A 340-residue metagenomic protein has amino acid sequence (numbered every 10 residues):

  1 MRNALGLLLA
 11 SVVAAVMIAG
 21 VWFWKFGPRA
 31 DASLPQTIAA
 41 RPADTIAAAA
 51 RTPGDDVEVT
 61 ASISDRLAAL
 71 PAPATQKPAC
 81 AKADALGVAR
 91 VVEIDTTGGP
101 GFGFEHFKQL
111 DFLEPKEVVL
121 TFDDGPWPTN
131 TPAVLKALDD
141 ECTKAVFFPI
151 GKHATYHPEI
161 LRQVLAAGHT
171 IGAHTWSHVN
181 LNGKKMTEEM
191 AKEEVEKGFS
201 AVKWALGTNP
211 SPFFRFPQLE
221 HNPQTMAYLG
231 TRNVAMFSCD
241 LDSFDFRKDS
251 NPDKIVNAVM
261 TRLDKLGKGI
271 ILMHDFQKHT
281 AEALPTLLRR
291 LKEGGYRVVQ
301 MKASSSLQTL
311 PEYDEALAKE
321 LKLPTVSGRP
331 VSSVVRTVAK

Functional and structural regions predicted by a protein language model:
R2-L120, W127-A133, D140, K254 (+1 more regions): N-terminal pre-catalytic segment of deacetylase/amide-hydrolase enzymes
C80-E188, E194-K203, T208-S211, G267 (+1 more regions): Active-site beta->alpha N-cap acidic-glycine motif
F122-G125, F148-K152, T175-W176, R215-L219 (+3 more regions): Active-site-proximal beta-strand/loop segments in catalytic clefts of secreted hydrolases
N130, V179-A205, E220-G267: Alpha-helical scaffold elements lining the catalytic groove of polysaccharide deacetylases
A133-V134, E159-I160, T225-Y228, A283-L287: A short acidic, amphipathic alpha-helical/loop segment
K144, T170, A235, D242 (+1 more regions): Residue-level detector of anion-binding/catalytic polar loops
V259-M260, D264-K302: Catalytic grooves of carbohydrate-active enzymes
